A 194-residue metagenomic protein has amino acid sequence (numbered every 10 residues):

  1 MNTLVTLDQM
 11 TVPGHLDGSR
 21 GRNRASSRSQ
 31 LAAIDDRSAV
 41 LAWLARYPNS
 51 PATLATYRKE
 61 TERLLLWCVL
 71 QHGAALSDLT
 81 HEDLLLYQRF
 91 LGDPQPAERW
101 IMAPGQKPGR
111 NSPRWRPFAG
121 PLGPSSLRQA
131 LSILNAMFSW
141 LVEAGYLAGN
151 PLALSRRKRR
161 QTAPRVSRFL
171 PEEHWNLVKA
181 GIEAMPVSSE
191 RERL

Functional and structural regions predicted by a protein language model:
M1-L194: Conserved catalytic core of the tyrosine transesterase superfamily
